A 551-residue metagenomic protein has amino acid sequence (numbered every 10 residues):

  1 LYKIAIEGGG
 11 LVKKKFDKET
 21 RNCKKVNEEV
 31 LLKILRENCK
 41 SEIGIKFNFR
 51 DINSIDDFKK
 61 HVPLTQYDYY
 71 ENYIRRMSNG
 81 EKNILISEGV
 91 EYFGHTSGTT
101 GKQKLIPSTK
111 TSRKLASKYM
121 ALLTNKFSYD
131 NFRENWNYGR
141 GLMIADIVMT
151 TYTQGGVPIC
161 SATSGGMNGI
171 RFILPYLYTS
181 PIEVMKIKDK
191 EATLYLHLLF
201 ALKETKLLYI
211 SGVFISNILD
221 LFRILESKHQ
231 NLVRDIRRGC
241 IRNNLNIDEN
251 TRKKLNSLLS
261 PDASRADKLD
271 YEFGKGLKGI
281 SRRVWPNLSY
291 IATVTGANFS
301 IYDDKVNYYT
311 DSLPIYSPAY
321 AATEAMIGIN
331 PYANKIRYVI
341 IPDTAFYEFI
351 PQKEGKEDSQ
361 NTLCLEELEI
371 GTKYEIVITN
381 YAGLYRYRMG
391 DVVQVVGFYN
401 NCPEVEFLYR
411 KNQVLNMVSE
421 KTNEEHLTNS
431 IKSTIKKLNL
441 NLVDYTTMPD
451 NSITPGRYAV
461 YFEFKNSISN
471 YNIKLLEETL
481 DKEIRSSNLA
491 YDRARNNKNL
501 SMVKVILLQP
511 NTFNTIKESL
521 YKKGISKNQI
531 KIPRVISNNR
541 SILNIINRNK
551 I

Functional and structural regions predicted by a protein language model:
L1-R50, F58, V62, Y73-N79 (+2 more regions): Active-site glycine/GP-rich loop and adjacent strand/helix microenvironment that borders small-molecule binding pockets
S54-I55, T96: Anionic coordination/interaction segments
D68-N72: Helix-loop module immediately N-terminal to the HCX5R catalytic loop in PTP-like cysteine phosphatase domains
S78-G94: Conserved pre-ATP/AMP-binding loop-to-beta segment of ANL
K82-I86, L105-K114, N416, E420: Alpha-helix N-cap/helix-initiation motif
E91-H95, E324-I327: Contiguous, well-ordered alpha-helical segments that form the cores/surfaces of helical PPI scaffolds
F93-P107, L221, V505: Conserved adenylation A10 loop of the ANL superfamily
G98-I159: Conserved adenylate-forming
